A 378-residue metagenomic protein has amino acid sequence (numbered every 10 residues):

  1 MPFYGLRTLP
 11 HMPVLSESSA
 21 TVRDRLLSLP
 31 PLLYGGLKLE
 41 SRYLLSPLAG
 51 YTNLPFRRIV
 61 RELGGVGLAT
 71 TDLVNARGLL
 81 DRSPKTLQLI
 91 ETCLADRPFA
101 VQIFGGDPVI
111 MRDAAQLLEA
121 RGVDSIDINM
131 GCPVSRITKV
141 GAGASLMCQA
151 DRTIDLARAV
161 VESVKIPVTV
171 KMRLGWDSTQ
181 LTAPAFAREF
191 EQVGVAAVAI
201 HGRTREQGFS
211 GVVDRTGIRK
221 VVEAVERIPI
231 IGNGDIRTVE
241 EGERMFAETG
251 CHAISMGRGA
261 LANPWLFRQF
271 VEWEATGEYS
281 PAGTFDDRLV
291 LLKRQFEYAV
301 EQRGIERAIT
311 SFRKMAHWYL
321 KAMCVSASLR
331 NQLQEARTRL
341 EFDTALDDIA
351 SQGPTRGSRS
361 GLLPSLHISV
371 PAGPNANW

Functional and structural regions predicted by a protein language model:
P2-L39, Y43, A49, P55 (+7 more regions): Alpha/beta catalytic cores of nucleotide-metabolism and tRNA/nucleoside-modifying enzymes
V22-L33, L48-D124: Glycine-rich, positively charged N-terminal anion/phosphate-binding segment
Y43-S46, A69-T71, F99-I103, I126 (+4 more regions): Hydrophobic faces of well-ordered beta-strands that scaffold small-molecule active sites in alpha/beta enzyme cores
L48, V74-A76, F104-G106, G131-P133 (+4 more regions): Active-site beta-loop-alpha junctions enriched in small/polar residues
E62, R112-I126, M130-A142, A150-I228: Alpha/beta enzyme core
R82-T86, Q149-A150, I200, D214 (+2 more regions): Short, solvent-exposed helix-helix connector turns and helix-capping sites enriched in acidic/polar residues
T86-Q88, G141-M147: Short glycine-enriched, charge-decorated loop/helix-capping segments at active-site entrances that position
